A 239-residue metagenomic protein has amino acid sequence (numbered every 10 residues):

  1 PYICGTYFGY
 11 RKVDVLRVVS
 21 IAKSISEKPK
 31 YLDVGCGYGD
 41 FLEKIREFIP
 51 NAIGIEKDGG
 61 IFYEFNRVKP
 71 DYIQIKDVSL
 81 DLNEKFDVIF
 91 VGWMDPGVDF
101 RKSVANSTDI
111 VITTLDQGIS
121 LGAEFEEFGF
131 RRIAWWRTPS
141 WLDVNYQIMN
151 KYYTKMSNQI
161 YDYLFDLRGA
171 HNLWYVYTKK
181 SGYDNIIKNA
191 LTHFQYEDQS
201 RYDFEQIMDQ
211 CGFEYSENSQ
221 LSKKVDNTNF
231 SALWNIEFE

Functional and structural regions predicted by a protein language model:
P1-S24: S-adenosyl-L-methionine
P29, D71, D87-V88, D109: Conserved acidic residues
P29-G37: Conserved class I S-adenosyl-L-methionine
D40-Y72: Class I SAM-dependent methyltransferase SAM/SAH-binding core
K76-E84: Short amphipathic alpha-helix with an adjacent loop that forms part of the alpha/beta core around
D87-D99: A short SAM/SAH-binding and catalytic strip from SAM-dependent methyltransferases
G97-V176: C-terminal substrate-binding/active-site "lid" region of AdoMet-derived donor-dependent transferases
Q147-E239: Rossmann-like AdoMet/SAM-dependent catalytic core
